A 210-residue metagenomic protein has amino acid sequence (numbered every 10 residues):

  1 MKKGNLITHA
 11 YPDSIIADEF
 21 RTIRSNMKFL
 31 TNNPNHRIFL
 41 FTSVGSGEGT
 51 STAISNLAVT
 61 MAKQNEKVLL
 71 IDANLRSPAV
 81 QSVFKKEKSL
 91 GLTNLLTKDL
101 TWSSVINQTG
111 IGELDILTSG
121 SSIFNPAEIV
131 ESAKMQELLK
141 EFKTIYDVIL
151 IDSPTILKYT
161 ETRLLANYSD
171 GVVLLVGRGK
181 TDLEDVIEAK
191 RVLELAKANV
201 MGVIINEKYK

Functional and structural regions predicted by a protein language model:
M1-G47, L183-K210: Short boundary/hinge segments that flank catalytic cores
K2-R21, S25, N32, S43-G45 (+2 more regions): P-loop/Walker-type NTP enzyme "switch/lid" segment
S25, V59, K63, N167 (+1 more regions): Short, well-ordered alpha-helices that flank and scaffold nucleotide-derived cofactor binding pockets
L30-N33, Q64, T109, I145 (+2 more regions): Alpha-helix C-cap/termination motif
L40, D115, D152: Conserved beta-strand segments that form the floor/walls of ligand-binding pockets within enzyme and binding domains
T52-A53, L57: Hydrophobic positions on the alpha1 helix immediately C-terminal to the Walker A/P-loop
N65-L69: Helical hairpin unit composed of two closely spaced alpha helices linked by a short loop
K98, A127-K210: Conserved catalytic-core segment of NTP-binding enzymes
